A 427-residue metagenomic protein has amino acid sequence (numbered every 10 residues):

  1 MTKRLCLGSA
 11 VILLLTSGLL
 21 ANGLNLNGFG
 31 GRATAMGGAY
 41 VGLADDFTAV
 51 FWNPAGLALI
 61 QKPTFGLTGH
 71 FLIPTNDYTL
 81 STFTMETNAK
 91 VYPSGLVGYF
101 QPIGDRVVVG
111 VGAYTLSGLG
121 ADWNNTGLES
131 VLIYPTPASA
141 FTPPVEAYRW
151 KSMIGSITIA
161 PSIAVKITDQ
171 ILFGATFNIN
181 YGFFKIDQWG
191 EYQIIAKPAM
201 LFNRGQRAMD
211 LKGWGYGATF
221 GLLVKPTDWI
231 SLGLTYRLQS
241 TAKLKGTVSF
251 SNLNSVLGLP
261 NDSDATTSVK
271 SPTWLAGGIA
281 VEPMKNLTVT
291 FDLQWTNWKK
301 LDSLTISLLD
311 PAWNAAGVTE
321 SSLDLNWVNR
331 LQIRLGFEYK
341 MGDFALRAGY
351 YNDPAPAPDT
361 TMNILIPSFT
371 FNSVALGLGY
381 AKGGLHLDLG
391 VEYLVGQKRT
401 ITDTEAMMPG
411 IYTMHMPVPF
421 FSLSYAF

Functional and structural regions predicted by a protein language model:
M1-L7: Bacterial N-terminal signal peptides that target proteins for export
C6, A55, T158: Active-site phosphate/pyrophosphate-handling residues
G8-S9, S424: Low-complexity, intrinsically disordered short peptide segments enriched in small/polar/basic residues
A10-V11, L15: Hydrophobic helical h-region of N-terminal Sec-dependent signal peptides in bacterial secretory/periplasmic proteins
S17-A21: Sec/Tat signal peptide C-region and signal peptidase I cleavage site
N22-V41, K62, D77-T84, V91-F427: Outer-membrane beta-barrel porins/channels
D46-L72: N-terminal, post-signal-peptide region of Sec/Tat-exported proteins
